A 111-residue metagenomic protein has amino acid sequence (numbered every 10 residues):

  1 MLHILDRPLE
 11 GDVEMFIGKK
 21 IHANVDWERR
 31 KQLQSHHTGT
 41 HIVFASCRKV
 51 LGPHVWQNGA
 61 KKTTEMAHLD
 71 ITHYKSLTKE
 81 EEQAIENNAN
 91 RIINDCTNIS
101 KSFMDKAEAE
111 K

Functional and structural regions predicted by a protein language model:
M1-K111: A glycine- and charged-residue-rich anion-binding loop/surface
